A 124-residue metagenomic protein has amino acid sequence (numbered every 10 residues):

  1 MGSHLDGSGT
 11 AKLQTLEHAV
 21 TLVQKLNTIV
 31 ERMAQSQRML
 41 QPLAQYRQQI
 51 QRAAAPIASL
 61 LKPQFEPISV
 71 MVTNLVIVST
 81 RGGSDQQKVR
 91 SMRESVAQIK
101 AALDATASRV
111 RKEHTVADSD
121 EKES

Functional and structural regions predicted by a protein language model:
G2-M33, D85-S124: Amphipathic, coiled-coil-like alpha-helical segments
V20, Q24, Q48-Q51, E66-S69 (+1 more regions): Non-catalytic, well-ordered alpha-helical scaffold segments
I29-P67: Amphipathic alpha-helical interaction modules
M39-L43, R81-K88: Conserved catalytic segment of histidine kinase HATPase_c domains, centered on the N-box/ATP-lid region
A55-A58, V78-G83: Short, glycine/alanine-rich amphipathic alpha-helical segment that often forms an alpha-turn-alpha hairpin
L60-I77, S91-E94: Short, well-ordered alpha-helical segments that carry or flank key catalytic/ligand-binding motifs at enzyme/regulatory
V72-R81, K100-D104: Long amphipathic alpha-helical coiled-coil segments
